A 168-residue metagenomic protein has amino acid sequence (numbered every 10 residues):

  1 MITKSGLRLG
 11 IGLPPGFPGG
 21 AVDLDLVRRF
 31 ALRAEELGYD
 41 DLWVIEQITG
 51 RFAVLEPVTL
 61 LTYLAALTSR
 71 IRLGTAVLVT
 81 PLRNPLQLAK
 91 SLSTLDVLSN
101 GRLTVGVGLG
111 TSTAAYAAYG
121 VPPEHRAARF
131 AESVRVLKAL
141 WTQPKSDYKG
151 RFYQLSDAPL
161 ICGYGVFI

Functional and structural regions predicted by a protein language model:
M1-L67, I168: N-terminal beta1-alpha1-beta2 module of alpha/beta enzyme domains
M1-L7, N84-I168: Internal, glycine-rich beta/alpha segment that forms the wall or movable "lid" of small-molecule/cofactor binding
L9-L13, L42-V44, L73-A76, L103-V107: Hydrophobic faces of well-ordered beta-strands that scaffold small-molecule active sites in alpha/beta enzyme cores
P15-F17, I48-T49, V79, L109-T113 (+1 more regions): Active-site-proximal loop/turn and secondary-structure-junction residues that shape catalytic pockets, frequently
V22-R29, F52-E56, R83, Q87 (+1 more regions): Alpha-helix N-cap and loop-to-helix initiation/capping positions
F30-A31, L42-V44, L82-Q87, Y116: Conserved N-terminal glycine/acidic-rich loop preference
R51-T75, R129-L140: Alpha-helix-loop-beta-strand connector modules within alpha/beta enzyme cores
R72-N84: Structural motif corresponding to the early beta-alpha repeats
